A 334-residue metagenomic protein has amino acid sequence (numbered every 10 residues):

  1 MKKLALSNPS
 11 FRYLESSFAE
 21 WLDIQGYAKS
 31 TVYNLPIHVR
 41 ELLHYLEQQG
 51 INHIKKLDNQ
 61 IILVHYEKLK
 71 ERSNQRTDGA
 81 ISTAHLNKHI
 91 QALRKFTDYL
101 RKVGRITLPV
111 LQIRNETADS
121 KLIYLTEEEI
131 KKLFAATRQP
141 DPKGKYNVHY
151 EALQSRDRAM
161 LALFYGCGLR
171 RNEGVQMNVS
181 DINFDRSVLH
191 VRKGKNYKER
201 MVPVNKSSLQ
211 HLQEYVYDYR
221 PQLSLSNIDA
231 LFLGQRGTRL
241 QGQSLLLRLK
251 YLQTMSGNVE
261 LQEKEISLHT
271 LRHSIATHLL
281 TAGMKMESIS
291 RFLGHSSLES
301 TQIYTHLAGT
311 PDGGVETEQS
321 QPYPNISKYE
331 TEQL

Functional and structural regions predicted by a protein language model:
M1-L334: Conserved catalytic core of the tyrosine transesterase superfamily
